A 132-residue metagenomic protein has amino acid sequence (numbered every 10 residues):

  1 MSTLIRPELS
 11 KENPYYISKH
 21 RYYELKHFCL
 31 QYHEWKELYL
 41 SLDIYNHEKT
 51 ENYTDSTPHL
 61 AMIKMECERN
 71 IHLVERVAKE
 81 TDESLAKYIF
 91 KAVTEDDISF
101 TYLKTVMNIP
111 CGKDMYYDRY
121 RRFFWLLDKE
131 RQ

Functional and structural regions predicted by a protein language model:
M1-E80, T101: N-terminal interaction/assembly modules
H47-E48, K129-Q132: Short Lys/Arg-enriched helix C-cap and helix-to-coil transition segments that create basic nucleic-acid-contact patches
N70-L73, L85, R119: Amphipathic alpha-helical interface surfaces
T81-I98: Short amphipathic alpha helix immediately N-terminal
D96-G112: Helix-turn-helix DNA-binding module
Y116-E130: DNA major-groove recognition helices of helix-turn-helix
